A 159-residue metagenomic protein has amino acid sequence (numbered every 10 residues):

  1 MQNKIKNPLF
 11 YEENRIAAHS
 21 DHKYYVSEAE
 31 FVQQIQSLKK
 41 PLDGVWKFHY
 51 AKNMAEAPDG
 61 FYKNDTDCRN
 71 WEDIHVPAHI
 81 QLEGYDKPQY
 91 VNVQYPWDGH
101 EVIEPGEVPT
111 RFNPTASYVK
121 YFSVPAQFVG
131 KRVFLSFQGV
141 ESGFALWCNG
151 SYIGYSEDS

Functional and structural regions predicted by a protein language model:
Q2-Y24, E28-Q33, K47-A51, H79 (+4 more regions): Accessory beta-strand-rich segments of carbohydrate-active enzymes
Q33-S37, P58: A short N-terminal beta->alpha junction/helix N-cap motif
L38-H49: Mature N-terminal segment immediately following signal peptide/propeptide cleavage in secreted/periplasmic
D43, C68, Y118-V119: Hydrophobic residues on conserved beta-strands that form the core of alpha/beta folds
A57-N70, I74: Short Gly/aromatic-enriched secondary-structure transition segments
V93, W97-E107: N-terminal glycine-rich cofactor-binding segment
